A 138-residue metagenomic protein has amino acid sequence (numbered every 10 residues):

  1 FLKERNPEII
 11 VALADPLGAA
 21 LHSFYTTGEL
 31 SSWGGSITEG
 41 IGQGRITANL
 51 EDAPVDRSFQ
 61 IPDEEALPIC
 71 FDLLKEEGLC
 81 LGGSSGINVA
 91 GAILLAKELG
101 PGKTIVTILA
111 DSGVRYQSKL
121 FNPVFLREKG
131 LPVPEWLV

Functional and structural regions predicted by a protein language model:
F1-N6, A96: Surface-exposed amphipathic alpha-helices with a cationic face
E4-G83, L120-V138: Active-site/ligand-binding loops adjacent to catalytic centers
G35, A90-V138: Phosphate-binding loop/pocket of nucleotide- and phosphate-handling active sites
